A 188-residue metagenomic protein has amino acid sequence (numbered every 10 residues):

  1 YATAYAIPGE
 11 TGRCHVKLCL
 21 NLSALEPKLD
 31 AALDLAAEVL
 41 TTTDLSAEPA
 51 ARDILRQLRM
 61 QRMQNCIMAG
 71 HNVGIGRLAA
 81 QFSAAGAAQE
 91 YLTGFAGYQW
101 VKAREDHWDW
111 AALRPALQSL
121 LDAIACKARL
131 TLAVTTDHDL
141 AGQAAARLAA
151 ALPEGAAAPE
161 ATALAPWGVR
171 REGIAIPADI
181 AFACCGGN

Functional and structural regions predicted by a protein language model:
Y1, D109-L113, A161-P166: A short linear-motif detector with a strong N-terminal bias
Y1-T42, P49-W108, K127-T136, C184-N188: M16 family metallopeptidases and their MPP-like homologs
E10-P27, D122, R129, A133 (+1 more regions): His/Glu-based metal-binding/catalytic segments typifying zinc-dependent metallopeptidases
L40-A47, L152-A156: A generic secondary-structure signal for well-formed alpha-helical elements
A103, A111-L113, R170: Enriched - but not universal
W108-R114, Q118-L120, L130: Aromatic-residue-lined binding/catalytic grooves and analogous aromatic/hydrophobic interfacial grooves in multimeric
L140: Active-site pocket-lining segments that scaffold enzyme catalytic pockets across diverse folds
